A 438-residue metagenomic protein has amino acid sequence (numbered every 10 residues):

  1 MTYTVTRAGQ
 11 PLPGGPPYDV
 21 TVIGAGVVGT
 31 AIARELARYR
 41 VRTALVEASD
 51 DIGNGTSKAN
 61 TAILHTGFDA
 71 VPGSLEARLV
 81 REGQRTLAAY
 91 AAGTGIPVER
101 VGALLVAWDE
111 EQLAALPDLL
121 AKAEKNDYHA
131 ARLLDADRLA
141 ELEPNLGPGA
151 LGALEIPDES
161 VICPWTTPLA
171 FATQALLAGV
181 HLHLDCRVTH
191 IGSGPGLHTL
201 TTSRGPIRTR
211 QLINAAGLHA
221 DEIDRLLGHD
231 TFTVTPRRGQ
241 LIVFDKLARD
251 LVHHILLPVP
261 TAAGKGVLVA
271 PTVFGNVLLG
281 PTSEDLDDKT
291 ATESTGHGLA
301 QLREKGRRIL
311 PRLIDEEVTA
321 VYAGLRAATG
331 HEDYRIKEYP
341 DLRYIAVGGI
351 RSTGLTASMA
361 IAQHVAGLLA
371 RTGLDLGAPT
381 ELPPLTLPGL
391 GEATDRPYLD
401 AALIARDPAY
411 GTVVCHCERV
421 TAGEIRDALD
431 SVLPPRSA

Functional and structural regions predicted by a protein language model:
M1-V20, R38: Extreme N-terminal leader/targeting segments of oxidoreductases
Y18-L45: N-terminal Rossmann-like FAD-binding beta1-loop-alpha1 element of flavoenzymes
A31, I191-G280, E284-E293, E304 (+2 more regions): Flavin-dependent oxidoreductases
A37-A59: Glycine-rich FAD pyrophosphate-binding loop
A62-R138, L142, L151, G266-V267: Dinucleotide-binding Rossmann-like beta1-alpha1 core, especially the glycine-rich loop that anchors the ADP
P72-R81, V106-A115, L154-T173, T292-H297 (+2 more regions): Short beta-strand to alpha-helix junction loop
L154-Q211: Helical element adjacent to the flavin cofactor pocket in flavoenzyme catalytic cores
G264, V273-F274, D285-V413, V420 (+3 more regions): C-terminal catalytic lobe of FAD-dependent flavoproteins
